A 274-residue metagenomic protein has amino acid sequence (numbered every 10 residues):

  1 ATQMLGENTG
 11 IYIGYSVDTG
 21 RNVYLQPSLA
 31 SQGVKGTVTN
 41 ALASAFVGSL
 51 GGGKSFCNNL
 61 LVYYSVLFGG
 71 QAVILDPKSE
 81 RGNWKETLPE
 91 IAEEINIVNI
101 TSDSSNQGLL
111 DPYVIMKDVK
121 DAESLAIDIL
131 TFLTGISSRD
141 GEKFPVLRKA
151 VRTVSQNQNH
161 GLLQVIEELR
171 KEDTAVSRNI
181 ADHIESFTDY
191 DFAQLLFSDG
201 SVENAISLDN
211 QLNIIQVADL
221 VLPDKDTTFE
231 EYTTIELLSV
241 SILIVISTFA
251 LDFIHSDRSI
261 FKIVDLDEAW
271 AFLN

Functional and structural regions predicted by a protein language model:
T2-N22, S79, E86-P89, S102-N274: P-loop NTPase motor domains
T9-N99: Glycine-rich phosphate-binding loop of nucleotide-binding enzymes
